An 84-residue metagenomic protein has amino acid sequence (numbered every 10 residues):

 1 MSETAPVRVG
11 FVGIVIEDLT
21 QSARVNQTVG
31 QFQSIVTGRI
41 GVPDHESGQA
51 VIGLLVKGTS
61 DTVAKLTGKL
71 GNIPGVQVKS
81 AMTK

Functional and structural regions predicted by a protein language model:
M1-K84: Long, contiguous binding/interaction regions
